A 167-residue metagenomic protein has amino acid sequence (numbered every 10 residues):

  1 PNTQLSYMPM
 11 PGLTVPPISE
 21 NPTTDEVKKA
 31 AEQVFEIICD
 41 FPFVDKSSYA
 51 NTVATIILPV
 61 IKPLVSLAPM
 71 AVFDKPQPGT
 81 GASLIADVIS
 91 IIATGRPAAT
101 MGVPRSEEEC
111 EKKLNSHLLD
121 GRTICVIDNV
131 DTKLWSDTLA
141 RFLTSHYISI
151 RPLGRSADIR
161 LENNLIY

Functional and structural regions predicted by a protein language model:
N2-R122: P-loop NTPase catalytic core of nucleic-acid-dependent motor ATPases
A30-Q33, W135, L139: Amphipathic, well-ordered alpha-helical segments in soluble domains
P78, V130-K133: Conserved nucleotide-binding/hydrolysis micro-motifs of P-loop NTPases
S116-D120, T132-L134, D158-N163: Conserved catalytic network of the ASCE P-loop NTPase/AAA+ motor domain
C125-D128, R151, E162-Y167: Structural recognition of the conserved hydrophobic beta-strand(s) that form the central parallel beta-sheet of P-loop
I127-V130, T138: Walker B catalytic acidic pair
S136-R160: Conserved catalytic/switch belt of AAA+ P-loop NTPases
